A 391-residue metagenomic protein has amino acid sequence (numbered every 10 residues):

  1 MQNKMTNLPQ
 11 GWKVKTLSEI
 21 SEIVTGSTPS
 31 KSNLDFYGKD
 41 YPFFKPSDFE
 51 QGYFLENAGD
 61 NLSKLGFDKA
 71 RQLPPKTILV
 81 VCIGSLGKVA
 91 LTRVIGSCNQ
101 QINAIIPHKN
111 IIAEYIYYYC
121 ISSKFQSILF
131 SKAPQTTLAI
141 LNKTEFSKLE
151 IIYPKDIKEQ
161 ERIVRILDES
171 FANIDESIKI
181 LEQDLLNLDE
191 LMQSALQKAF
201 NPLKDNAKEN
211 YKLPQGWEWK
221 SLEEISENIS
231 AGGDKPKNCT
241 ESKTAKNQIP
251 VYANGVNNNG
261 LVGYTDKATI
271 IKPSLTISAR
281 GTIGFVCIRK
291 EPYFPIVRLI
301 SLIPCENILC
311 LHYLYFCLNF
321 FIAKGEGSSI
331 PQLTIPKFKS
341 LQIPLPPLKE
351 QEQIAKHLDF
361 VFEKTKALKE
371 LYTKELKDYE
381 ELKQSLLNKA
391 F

Functional and structural regions predicted by a protein language model:
M1-S27, Q51, K148-Y153, I157-V164 (+8 more regions): Non-catalytic DNA-recognition/assembly elements of restriction-modification systems
N3, Q10, P29, C82 (+5 more regions): A short glycine-rich beta-alpha junction/loop motif
S18-N33, S47-P75, E223-K272, P295-V297: Sequence-specific dsDNA recognition surfaces
F49-G52, S85-L86, N110-I111, S122 (+4 more regions): Short, charged/polar surface micro-motifs in flexible loops or helix N-caps
G66-F67, Q135, Y211, Y264 (+2 more regions): Short, solvent-exposed loop/turn positions at domain surfaces that link secondary-structure elements or cap domain
V80-V81, N254: A generic structural signal for residues embedded in beta-strands
G87-T92: Short, Lys/Arg- and Gly-enriched loop/turn segments at beta-strand edges
N307-Y315, I330-Q332, F338: Well-ordered alpha/beta subsegment
